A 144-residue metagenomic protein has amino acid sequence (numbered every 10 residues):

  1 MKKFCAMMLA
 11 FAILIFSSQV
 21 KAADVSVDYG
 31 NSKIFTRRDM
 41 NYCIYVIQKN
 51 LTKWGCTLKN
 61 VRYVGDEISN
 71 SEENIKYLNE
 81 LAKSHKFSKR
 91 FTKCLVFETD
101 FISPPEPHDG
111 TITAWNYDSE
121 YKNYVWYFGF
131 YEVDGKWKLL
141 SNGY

Functional and structural regions predicted by a protein language model:
M1-A22: Sec-dependent N-terminal signal peptides of Gram-positive bacterial secreted proteins and lipoproteins
M8-L9, Y42, N123: Generic structural microfeature
F16-T111, Y117-E120: Flexible low-complexity loop/turn motifs enriched in small/helix-breaking residues
Y121-Y144: Short beta-strand edge/turn micro-motifs at domain boundaries
